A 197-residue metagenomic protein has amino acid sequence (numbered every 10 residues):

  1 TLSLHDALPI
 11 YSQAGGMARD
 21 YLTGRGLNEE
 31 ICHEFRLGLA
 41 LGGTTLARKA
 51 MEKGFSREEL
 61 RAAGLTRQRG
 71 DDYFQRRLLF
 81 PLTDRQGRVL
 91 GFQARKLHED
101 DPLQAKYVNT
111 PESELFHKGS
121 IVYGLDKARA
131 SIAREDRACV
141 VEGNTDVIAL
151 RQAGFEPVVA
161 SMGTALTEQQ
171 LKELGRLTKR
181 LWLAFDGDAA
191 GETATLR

Functional and structural regions predicted by a protein language model:
T1-L8: Short, small-residue-biased leader/transition segments that mark boundaries at the very start of proteins
P9-Y11, M51: Iron-sulfur-cluster electron-transfer modules
G15-G16: Active-site-proximal, well-structured secondary-structure segments within enzyme catalytic domains
D20, N28-T45: Short, conserved phosphate-binding/catalytic loop or strand-edge motifs used in phosphoryl-/nucleotidyl-transfer
G42-L181, T195: Phosphate-handling DNA/RNA-contact segment within nucleic-acid enzymes
F185-G187: Short glycine-centered, acidic/aromatic-flanked micro-motifs in structured strand/loop junctions that mark active-site
A190-A194: Switch/connector loops and helix/strand junctions flanking conserved nucleotide-binding motifs in nucleotide-processing
